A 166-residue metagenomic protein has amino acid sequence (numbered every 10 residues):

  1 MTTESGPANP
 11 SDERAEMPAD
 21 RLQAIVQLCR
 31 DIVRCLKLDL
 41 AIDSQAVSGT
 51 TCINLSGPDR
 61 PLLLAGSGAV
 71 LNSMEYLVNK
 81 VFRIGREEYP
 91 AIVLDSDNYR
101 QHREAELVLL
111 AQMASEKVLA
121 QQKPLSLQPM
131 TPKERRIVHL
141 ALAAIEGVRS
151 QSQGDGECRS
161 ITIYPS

Functional and structural regions predicted by a protein language model:
M1-S166: RNA-contacting regions in translation and RNA-metabolism proteins, encompassing KH/S1 modules where present
